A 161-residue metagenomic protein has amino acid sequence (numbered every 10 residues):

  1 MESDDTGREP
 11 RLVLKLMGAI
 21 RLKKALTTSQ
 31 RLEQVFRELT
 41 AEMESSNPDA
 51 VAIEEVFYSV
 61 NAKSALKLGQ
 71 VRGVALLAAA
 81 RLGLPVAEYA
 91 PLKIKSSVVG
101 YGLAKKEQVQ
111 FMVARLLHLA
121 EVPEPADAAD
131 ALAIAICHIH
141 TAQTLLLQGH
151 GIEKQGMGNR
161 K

Functional and structural regions predicted by a protein language model:
M1-K161: Phosphate- and other anionic-substrate recognition elements at nucleic-acid/protein interfaces
